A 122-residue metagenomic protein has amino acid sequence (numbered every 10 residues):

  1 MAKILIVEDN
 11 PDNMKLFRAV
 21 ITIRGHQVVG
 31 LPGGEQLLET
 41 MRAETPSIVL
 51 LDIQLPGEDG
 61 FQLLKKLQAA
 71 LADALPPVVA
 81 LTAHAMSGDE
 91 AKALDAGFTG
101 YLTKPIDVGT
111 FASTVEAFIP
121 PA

Functional and structural regions predicted by a protein language model:
E8: Conserved acidic carboxylate
P11-V29: Two-component/phosphorelay signaling modules centered on CheY-like receiver
D12, G33, D59-K65: Acidic catalytic/metal-coordinating carboxylates
G25-G34, E39-T40, L102: Short hydrophobic/Thr-rich beta-strand motif most characteristic of the beta2 strand and flanking loop of CheY-like
E39, F61-A74: Short amphipathic alpha-helix used as the core "switch/output" element in two-component signaling
D52, T82: Active-site residues of response regulator receiver
P56, M86, K104: The feature encodes the CheY-like receiver
I106-V115: C-terminal output helix
